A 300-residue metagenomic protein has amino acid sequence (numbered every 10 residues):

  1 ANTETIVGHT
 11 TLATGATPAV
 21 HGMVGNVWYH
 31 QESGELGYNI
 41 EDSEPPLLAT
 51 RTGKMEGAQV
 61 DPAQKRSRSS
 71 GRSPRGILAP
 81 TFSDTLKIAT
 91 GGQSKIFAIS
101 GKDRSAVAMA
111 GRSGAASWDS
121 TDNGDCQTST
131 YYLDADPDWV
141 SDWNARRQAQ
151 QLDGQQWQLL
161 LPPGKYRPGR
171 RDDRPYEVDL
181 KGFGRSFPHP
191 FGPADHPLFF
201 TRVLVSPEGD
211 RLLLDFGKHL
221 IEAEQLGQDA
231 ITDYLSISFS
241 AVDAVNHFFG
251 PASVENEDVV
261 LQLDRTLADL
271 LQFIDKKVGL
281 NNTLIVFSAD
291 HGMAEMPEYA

Functional and structural regions predicted by a protein language model:
A1-T11, A98-V107, S238-S240, A289-G292: Short, solvent-exposed turn/loop segments enriched in Gly/Ser/Thr/Pro and often Arg
E4-V7, A230, L280: Short, solvent-exposed loop/turn segments at the edges of secondary structure
G8-L12, L78-F82, G92, L213 (+6 more regions): Stable alpha-helical elements in mature extracytoplasmic
A16-T17, M23-I231, S240-H247: His/Asp/Glu-rich, glycine-adjacent segments that coordinate divalent cations and/or stabilize oxyanion chemistry on
G111-D122, F249-E257, G292-A300: Short secondary-structure boundary/capping segments
T232-I237, T283-I285: Generic beta-sheet signal
Q262-A300: Metal-dependent active-site segment of extracytoplasmic phospho-/sulfohydrolases and closely related
